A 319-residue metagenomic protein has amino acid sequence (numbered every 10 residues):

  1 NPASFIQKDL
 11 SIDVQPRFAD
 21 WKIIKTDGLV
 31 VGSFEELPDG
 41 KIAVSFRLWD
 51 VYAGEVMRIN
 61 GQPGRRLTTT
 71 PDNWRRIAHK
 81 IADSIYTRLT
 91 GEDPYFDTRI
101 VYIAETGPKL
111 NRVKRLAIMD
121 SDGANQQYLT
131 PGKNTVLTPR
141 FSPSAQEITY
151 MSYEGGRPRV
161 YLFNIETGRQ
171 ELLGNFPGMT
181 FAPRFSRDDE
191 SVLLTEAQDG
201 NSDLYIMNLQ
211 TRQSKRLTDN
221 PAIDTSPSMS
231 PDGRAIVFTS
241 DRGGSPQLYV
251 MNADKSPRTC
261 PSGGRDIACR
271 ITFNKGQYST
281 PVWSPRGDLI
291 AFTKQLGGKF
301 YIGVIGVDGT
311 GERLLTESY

Functional and structural regions predicted by a protein language model:
N1-A43: Short, solvent-exposed, polar/charged sequence segments at loop or secondary-structure edges
D39, Y52-Q126: C-terminal/domain-edge helix-coil "capping" segments
Y52, D120-A124, N164-G168, N208-R212 (+3 more regions): Short loop/turn segments that connect beta-strands within beta-propeller blades
D93, E105-R115, P131-N134, M151-V160 (+8 more regions): A flexible loop/linker signature enriched in serine peptidases of the S9 family
P94-F96, P143-S144, R187-D188, P231-D232 (+1 more regions): Residue-level detector of Asp-centered blade-edge/turn motifs that repeat once per structural unit in beta-propeller
I100, I148-T149, D189-L193, G233-V237 (+1 more regions): Hydrophobic beta-strand positions that form the internal "hydrophobic ladder" of WD40/Gbeta-like beta-propeller blades
N125-T130, R169-G174, Q213-T218, A268-T272 (+1 more regions): A short beta-strand motif characteristic of beta-propeller blades
